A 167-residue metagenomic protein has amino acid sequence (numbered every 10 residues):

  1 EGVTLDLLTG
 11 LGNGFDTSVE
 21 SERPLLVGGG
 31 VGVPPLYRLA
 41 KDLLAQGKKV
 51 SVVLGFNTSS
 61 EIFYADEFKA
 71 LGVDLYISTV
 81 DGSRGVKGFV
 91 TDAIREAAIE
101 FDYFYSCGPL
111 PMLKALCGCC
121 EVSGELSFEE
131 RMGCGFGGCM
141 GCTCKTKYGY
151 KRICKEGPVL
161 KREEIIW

Functional and structural regions predicted by a protein language model:
E1-F128: FNR/FR-type flavoprotein reductase catalytic core
P35, L110-M112, E129-P158: Local cysteine-cluster metal-coordination motifs and their immediate loop/turn environment, predominantly Fe-S cluster
L71, C144-K145, W167: Short alpha-helix boundary/capping motifs
P158-W167: Short microdomains enriched in Cys/His and/or Lys/Arg
